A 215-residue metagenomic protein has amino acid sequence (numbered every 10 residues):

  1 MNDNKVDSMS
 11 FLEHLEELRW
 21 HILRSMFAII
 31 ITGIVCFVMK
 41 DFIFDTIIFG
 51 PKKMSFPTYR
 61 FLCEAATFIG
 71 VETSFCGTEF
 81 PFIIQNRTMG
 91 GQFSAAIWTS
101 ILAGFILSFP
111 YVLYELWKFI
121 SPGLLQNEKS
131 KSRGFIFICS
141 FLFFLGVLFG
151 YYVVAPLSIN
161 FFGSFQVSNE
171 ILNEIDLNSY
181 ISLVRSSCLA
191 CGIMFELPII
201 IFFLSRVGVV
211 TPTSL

Functional and structural regions predicted by a protein language model:
M1-L215: Membrane topogenic/interface segments and analogous intrinsically disordered interaction regions
